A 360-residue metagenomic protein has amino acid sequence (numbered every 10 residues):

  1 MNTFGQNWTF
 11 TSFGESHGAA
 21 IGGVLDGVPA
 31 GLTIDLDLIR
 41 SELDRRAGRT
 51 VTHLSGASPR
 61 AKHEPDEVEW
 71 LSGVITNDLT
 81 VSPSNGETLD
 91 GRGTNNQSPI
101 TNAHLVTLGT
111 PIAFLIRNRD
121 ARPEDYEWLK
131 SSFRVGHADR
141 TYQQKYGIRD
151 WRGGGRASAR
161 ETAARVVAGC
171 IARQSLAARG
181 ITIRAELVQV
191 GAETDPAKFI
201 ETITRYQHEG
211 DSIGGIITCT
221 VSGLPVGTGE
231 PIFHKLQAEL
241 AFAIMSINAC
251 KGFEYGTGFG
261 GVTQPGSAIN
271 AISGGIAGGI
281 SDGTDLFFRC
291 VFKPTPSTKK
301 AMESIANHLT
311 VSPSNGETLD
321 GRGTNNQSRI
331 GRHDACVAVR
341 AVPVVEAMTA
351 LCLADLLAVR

Functional and structural regions predicted by a protein language model:
M1-G93, N102-L309, D320-R360: Generic N-terminal targeting/processing segments that precede catalytic cores or assembly contacts
